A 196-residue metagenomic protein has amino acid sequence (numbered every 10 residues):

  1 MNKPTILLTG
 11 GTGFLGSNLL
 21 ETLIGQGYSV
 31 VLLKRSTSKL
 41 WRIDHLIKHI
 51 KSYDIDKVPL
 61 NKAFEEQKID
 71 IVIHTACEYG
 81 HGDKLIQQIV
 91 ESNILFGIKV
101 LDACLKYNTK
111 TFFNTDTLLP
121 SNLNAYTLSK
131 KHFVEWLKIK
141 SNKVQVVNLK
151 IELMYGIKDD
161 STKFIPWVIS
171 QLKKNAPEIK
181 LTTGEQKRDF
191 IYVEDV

Functional and structural regions predicted by a protein language model:
P4-Q26: N-terminal Rossmann NAD(P)H-binding glycine-rich loop of SDR-like oxidoreductase domains
L33-T37: N-terminal Rossmann-fold cofactor-binding loop
I43, H81-I89, L123-A125, D160-S161: Conserved catalytic-core motifs of eukaryotic protein kinase domains, centered on the activation segment
D54-S92, L119: NAD(P)H-binding glycine-rich loop region in Rossmannoid oxidoreductase-like domains and their noncatalytic homologs
H74, E91-K131, V147: Conserved Rossmann-fold NAD(P)-dependent oxidoreductase catalytic core, especially the SDR/UDP-sugar
E78-G80, D116-L123, E152-Y155: Active-site segment of SDR-like NAD(P)-dependent oxidoreductases
A125-T127, K131, E135-D189, V193-D195: NAD(P)-dependent short-chain dehydrogenase/reductase
